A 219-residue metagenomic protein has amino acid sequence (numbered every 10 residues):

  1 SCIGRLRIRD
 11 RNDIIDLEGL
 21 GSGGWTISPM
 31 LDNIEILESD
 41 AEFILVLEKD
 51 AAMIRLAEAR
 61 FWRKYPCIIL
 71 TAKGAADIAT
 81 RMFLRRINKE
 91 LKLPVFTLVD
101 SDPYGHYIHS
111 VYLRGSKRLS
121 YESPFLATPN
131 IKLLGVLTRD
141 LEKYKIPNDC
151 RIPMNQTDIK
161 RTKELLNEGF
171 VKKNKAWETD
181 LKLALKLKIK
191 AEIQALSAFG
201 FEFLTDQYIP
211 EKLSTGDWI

Functional and structural regions predicted by a protein language model:
S1-P94, P103-I219: Nucleic-acid enzyme cleavage-core boundary/entry regions
